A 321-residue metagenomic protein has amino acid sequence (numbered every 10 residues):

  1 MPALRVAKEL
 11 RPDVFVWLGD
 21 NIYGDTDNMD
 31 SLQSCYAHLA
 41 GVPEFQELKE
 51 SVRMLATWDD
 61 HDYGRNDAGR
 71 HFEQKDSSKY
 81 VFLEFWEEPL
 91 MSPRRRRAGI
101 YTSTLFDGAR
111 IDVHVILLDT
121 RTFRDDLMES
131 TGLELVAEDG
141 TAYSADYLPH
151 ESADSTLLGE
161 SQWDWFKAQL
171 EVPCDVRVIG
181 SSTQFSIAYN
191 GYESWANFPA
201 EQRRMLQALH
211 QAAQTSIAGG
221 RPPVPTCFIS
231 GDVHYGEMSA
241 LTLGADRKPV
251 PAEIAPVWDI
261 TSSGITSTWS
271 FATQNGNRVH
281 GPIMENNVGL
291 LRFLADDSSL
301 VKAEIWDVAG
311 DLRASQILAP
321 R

Functional and structural regions predicted by a protein language model:
M1-R321: Metal-dependent phosphoester/phosphodiester hydrolase catalytic core
